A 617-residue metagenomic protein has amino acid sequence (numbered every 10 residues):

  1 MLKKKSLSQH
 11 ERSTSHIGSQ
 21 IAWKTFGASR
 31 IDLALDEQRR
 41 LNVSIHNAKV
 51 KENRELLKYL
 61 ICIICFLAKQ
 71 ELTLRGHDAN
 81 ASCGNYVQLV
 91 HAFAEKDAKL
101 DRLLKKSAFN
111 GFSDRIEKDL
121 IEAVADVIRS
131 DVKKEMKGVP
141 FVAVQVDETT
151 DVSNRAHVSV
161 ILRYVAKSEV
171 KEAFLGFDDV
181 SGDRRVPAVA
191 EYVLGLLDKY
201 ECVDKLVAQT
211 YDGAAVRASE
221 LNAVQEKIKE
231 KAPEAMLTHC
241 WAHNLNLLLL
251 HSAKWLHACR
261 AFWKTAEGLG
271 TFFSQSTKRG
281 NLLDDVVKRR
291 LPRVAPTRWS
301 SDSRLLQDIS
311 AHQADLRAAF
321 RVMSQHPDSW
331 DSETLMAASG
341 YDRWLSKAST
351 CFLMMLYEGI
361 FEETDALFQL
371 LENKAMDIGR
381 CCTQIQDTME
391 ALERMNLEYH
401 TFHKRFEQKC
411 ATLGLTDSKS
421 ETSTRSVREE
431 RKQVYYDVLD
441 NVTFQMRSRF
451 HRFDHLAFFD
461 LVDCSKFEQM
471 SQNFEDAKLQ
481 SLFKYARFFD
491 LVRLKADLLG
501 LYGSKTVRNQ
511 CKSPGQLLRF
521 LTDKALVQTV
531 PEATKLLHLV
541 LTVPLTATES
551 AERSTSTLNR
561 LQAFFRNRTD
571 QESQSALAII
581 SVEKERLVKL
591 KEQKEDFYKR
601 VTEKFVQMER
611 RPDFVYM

Functional and structural regions predicted by a protein language model:
M1-M617: Alpha-helical structural modules in large enzymes and assemblies
